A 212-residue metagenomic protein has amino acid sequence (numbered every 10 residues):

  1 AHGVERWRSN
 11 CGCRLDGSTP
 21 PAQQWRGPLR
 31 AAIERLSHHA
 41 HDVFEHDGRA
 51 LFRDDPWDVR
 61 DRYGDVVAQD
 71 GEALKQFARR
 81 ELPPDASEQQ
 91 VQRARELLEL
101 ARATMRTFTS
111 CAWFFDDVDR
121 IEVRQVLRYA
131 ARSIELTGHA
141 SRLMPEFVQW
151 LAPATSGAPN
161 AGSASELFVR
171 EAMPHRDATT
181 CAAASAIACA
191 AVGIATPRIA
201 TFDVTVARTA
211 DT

Functional and structural regions predicted by a protein language model:
A1-A191: Active-site and substrate-binding clefts of carbohydrate-active enzymes
I194-T212: N-terminal accessory interaction module
